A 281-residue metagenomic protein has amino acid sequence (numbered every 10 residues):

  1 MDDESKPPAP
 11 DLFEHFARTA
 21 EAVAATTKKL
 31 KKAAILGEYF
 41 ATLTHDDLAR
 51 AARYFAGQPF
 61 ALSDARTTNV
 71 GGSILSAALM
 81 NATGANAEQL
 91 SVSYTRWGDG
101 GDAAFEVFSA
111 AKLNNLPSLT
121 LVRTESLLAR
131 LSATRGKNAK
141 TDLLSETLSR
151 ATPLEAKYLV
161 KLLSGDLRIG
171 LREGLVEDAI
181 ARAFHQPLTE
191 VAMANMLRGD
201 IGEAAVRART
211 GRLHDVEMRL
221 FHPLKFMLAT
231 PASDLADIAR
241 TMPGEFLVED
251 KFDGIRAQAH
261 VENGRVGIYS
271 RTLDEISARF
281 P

Functional and structural regions predicted by a protein language model:
M1-P281: N-terminal nucleic-acid-engaging modules of covalent nucleotidyltransferase systems
